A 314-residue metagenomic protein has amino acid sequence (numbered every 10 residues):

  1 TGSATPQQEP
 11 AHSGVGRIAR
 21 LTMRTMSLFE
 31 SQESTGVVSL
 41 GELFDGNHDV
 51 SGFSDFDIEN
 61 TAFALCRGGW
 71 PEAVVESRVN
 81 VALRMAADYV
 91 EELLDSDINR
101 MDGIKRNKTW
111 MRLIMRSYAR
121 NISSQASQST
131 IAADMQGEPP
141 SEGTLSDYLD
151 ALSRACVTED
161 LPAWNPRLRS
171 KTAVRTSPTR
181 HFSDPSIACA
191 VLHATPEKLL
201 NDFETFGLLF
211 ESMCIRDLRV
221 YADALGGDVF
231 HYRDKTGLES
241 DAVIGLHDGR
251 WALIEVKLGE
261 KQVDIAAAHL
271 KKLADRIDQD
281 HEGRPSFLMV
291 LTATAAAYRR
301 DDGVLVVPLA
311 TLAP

Functional and structural regions predicted by a protein language model:
G2, Q7-R120, S124: Interdomain motor-coupling "hinge/lid" segment immediately C-terminal to the ATP-binding subdomain of NTP-driven enzymes
G2-Q8, V290-A297: Short, polar loop motifs at secondary-structure junctions
V15-A19, G249-R250, R284-F287: Short glycine-/polar-rich loops that comprise or flank the Walker A/P-loop and associated switch/sensor motifs
I18-T22, H231, L288-V290, V306: Conserved beta-strand scaffold positions in the cores of enzyme catalytic domains, especially in NTP/NDP-utilizing
V74-R250: Accessory nucleic acid-recognition modules appended to NTPase machines
R250-Q262: Active-site ExK catalytic segment of metal-dependent nucleases
G259-Q279: Mg2+/Mn2+-dependent nuclease catalytic core
L291-P314: Domain-level recognition of nuclease-like catalytic cores that cleave nucleotide substrates
